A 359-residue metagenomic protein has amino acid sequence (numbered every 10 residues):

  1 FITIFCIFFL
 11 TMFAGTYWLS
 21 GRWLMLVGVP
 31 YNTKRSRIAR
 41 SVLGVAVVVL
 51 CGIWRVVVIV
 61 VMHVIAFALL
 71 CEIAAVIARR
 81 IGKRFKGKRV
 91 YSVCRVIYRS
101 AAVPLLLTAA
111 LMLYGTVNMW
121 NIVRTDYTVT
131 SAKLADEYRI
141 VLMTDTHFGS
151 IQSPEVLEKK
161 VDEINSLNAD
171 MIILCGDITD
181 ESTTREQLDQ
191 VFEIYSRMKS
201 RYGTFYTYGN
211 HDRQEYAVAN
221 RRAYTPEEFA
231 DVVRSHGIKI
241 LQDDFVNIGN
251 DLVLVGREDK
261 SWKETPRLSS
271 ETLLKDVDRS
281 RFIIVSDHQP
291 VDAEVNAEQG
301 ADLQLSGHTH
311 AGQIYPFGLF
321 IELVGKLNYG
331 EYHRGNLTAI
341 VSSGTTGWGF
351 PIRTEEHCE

Functional and structural regions predicted by a protein language model:
F1-M119: Non-catalytic terminal accessory segments
I7-L43, P104-R185, D189-Q190, I194: N-terminal active-site segment of His-dependent metallophosphoesterases
Y91-T130, Y224-Q242: A short, flexible N-terminal coil/short beta segment enriched in small residues
K133-E359: Soluble catalytic domains of enzymes that build or remodel membrane lipids, polysaccharides, and related
